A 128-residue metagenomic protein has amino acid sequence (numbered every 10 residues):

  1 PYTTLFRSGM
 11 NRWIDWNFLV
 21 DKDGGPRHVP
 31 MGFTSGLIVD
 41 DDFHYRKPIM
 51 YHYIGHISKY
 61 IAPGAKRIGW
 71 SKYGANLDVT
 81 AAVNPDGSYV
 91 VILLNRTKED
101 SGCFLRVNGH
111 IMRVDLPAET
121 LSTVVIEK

Functional and structural regions predicted by a protein language model:
P1-L5: Short, small-residue-biased leader/transition segments that mark boundaries at the very start of proteins
F6-Y53, G69-K72: Aromatic/acidic polysaccharide-binding cleft in carbohydrate-active enzymes
Y53-Y60: Generic recognition of well-ordered alpha-helical segments
K59, W70-N108, E119: Carbohydrate-binding surface patches
P63: Extracellular attachment/recognition segments
H110-V114: Surface-exposed loop/edge segments in extracytoplasmic proteins
D115-L121: Tight coil/turn sites that cap or link beta-strands
V125-K128: Short beta-strand-to-coil "C-cap" segments at the C-terminal boundary of structured domains/repeats, marking
